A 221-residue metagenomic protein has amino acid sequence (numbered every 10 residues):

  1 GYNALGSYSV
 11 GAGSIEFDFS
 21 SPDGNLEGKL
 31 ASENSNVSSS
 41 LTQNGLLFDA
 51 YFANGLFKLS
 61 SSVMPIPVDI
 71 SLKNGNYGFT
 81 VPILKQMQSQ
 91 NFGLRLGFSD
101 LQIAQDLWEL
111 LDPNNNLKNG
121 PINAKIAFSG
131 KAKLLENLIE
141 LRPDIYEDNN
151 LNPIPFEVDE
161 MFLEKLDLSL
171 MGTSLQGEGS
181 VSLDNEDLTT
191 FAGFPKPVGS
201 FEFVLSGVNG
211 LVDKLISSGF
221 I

Functional and structural regions predicted by a protein language model:
G1-I221: Glycine-rich, small/hydroxylated-residue low-complexity segments
